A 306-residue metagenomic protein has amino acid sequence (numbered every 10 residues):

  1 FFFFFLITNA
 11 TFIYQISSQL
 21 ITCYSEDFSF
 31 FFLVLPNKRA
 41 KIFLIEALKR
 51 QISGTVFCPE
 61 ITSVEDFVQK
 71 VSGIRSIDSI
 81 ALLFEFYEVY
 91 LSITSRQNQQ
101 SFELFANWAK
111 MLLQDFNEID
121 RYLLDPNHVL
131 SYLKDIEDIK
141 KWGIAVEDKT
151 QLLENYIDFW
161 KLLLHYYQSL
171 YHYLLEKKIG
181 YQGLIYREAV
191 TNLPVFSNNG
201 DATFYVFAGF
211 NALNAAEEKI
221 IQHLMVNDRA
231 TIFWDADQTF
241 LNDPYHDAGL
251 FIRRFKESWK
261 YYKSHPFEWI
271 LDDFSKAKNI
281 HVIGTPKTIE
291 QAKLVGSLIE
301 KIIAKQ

Functional and structural regions predicted by a protein language model:
F1-Q306: Nucleic acid-machinery interaction/catalytic patches
